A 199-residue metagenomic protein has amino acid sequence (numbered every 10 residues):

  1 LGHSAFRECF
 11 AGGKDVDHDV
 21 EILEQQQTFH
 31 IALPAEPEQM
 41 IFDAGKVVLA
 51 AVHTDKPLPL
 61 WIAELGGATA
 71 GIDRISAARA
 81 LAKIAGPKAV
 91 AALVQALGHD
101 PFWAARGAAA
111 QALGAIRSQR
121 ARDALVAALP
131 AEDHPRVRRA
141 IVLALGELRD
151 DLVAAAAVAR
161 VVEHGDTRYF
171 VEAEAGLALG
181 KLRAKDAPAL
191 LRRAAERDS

Functional and structural regions predicted by a protein language model:
L1-Q95, H99-A108, A115, H134: Non-catalytic accessory/interaction domains
H3-R7, R74, R106, R138-L143 (+2 more regions): Secondary-structure boundary/capping motif
H53-L65, G86-G98, S118-A131, D150-E163 (+1 more regions): Amphipathic alpha-helical scaffolding segments comprising HEAT/armadillo-like alpha-solenoid repeats
S76-R79, Q111, L143, L177: Residue-level signature of alpha-solenoid helical repeat scaffolds
R136, D166-F170: Residues within HEAT/ARM-like alpha-solenoid scaffolds
